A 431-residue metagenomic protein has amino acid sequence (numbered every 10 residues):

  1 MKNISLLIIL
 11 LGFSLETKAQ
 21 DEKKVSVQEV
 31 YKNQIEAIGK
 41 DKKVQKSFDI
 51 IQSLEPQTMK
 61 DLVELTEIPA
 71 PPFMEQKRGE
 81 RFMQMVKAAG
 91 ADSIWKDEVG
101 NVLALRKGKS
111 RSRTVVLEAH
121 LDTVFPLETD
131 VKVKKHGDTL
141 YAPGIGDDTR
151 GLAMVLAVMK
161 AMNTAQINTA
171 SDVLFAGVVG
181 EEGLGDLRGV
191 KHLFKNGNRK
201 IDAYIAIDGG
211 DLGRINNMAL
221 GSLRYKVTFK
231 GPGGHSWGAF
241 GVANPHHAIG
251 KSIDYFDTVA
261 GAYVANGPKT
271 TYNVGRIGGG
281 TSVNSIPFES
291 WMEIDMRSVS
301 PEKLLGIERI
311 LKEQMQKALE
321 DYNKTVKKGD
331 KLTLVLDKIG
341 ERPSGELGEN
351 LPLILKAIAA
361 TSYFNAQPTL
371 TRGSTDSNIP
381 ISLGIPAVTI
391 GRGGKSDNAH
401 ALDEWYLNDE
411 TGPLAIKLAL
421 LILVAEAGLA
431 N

Functional and structural regions predicted by a protein language model:
M1-E22: Bacterial Sec-dependent N-terminal signal peptides
D21-K46, H246-N431: Metal-dependent amide/peptide-bond hydrolase catalytic core, centered on the "pita-bread" metallohydrolase fold
K32-F73, D397-A399: N-terminal capping segment at the start of a domain
K60-S112: A non-catalytic alpha/beta surface segment that caps or lines the substrate-entry region of metallo-dependent hydrolase
P69, L117, K135-L184, Y225-F229 (+4 more regions): Alpha-helical metal-binding/catalytic segments enriched in His/Glu/Asp
L105-T149: Catalytic-core environment of secreted peptidases
A119-V124, G210-L212, M218-L223, I277-G280 (+1 more regions): Short glycine-enriched loops at secondary-structure junctions
G144, D148-L220, V264-A265, T271-V274 (+2 more regions): Acidic/histidine-rich catalytic neighborhood of metal-dependent amide-processing enzymes
